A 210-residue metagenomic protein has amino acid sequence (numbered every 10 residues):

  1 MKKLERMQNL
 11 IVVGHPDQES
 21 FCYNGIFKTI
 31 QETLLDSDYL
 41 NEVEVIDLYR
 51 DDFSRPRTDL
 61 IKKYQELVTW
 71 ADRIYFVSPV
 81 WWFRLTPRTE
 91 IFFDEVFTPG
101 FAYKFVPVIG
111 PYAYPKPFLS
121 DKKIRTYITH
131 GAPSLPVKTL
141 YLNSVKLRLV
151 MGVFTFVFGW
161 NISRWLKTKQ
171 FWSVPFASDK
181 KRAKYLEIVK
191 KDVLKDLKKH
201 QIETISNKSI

Functional and structural regions predicted by a protein language model:
M1-V106, E187-I210: N-terminal beta1-alpha1-beta2 submodule of the flavodoxin-like/Rossmannoid cofactor-binding fold
K2-K3, P136-S144, R148-I210: Glycine-rich phosphate/pyrophosphate-binding loop and the adjoining helix
Q8, K122-R125, W165-K167: A generic secondary-structure signal marking the coil-to-beta-strand transition
P16-D17, H130-S134, S173-F176: A short, flexible beta-alpha/helix-coil linker loop
V45-D47, T126, K167-Q170: Structural signal for conserved beta-strand scaffold positions within catalytic alpha/beta enzyme cores
R50, I109-G110, Q170-V174: Short linear capping/connector segments at secondary-structure termini
P99-K104, S120, W160-W165: Short, structured loop/turn "capping" segments at alpha-beta junctions
V106-F156: Short, glycine-/small-residue-rich phosphate/pyrophosphate-handling segment
